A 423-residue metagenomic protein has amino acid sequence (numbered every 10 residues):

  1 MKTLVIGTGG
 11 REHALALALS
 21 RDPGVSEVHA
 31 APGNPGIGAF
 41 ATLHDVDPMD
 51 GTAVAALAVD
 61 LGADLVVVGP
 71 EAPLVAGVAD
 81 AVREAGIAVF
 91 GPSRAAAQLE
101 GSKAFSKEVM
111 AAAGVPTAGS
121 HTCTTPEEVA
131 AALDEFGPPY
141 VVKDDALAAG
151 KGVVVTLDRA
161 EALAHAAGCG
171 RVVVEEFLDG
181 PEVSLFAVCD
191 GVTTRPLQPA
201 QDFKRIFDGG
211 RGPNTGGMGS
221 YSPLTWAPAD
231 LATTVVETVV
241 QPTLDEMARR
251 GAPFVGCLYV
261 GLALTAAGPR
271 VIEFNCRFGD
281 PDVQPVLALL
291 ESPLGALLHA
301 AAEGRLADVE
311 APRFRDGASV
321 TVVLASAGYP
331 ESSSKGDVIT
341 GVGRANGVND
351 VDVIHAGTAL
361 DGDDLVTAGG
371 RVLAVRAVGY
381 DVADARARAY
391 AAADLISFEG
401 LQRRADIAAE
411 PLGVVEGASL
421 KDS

Functional and structural regions predicted by a protein language model:
M1-A95: ATP-binding N-terminal substructure of ATP-dependent carboxylate-amine bond-forming enzymes
L43-M49, H121-T125, V154-T156: Short acidic-hydrophobic, aromatic-tinged amphipathic segments that line or gate anion-handling sites
P92-G152: A conserved helix-loop-beta module that forms one wall/lid of the active-site cleft in ATP-utilizing catalytic domains
G152-V283: Internal nucleotide-binding/catalytic subdomain
V236-L258, N275-V348: Active-site "cap" helix and flanking loop/linker of ATP-utilizing ligase/carboxylase catalytic domains
K335-A374: Generic long, charged, amphipathic alpha-helical segments
T358-G362, V366-S423: Generic C-terminus detector
